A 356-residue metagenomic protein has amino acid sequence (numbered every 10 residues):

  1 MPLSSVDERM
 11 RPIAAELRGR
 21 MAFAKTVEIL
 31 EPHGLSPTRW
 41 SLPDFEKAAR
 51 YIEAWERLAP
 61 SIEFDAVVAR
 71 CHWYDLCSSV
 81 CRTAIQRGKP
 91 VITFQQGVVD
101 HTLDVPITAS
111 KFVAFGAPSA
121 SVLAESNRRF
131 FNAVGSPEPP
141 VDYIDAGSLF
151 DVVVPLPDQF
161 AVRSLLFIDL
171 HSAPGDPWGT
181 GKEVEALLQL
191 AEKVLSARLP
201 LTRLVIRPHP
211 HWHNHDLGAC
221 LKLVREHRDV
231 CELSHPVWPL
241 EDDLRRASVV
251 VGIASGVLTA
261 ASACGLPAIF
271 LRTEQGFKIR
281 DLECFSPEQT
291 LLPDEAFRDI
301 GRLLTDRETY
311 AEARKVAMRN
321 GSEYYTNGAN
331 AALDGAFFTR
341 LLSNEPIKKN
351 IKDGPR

Functional and structural regions predicted by a protein language model:
M1-P139, Y143-D145: Active-site and donor-binding regions of nucleotide-sugar-utilizing enzymes
F64-A66, K111, S164, R203 (+1 more regions): Structural motif
I85-Q86, R198, S262: Anion (oxyanion) recognition and catalysis
V91, Q95, L103-P106, S110 (+2 more regions): A donor-sugar binding/catalytic signature common to diverse glycosyltransferases and related nucleotide-sugar
A109, V134-D145, G256-Y325: Catalytic binding pocket for nucleotide-activated donors in carbohydrate/polymer assembly enzymes
E138, Y143-K222: Conserved catalytic-core segment of nucleotide-activated headgroup transferases in glycan assembly
G218-P236: Nucleotide-activated donor-binding/catalytic signature segment of Leloir-type glycosyltransferases, i.e., the conserved
Y324-R356: C-terminal alpha-helical cap of glycosyltransferases
